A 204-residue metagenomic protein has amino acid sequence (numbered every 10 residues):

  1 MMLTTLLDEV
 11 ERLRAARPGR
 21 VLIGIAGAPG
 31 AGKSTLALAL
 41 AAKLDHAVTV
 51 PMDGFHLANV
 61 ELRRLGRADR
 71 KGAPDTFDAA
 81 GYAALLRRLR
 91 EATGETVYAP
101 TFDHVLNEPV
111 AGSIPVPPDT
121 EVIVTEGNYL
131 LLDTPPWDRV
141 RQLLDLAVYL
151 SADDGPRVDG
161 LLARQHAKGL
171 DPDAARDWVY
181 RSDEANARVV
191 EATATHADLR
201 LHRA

Functional and structural regions predicted by a protein language model:
M1-L22, A28: Extreme N-terminal, non-catalytic leader segments that precede Walker-type/kinase nucleotide-binding cores
A26-P29, E126: Residues at the beta-strand->loop junction immediately N-terminal to the Walker
K33: Conserved lysine of the Walker
L36: Hydrophobic positions on the alpha1 helix immediately C-terminal to the Walker A/P-loop
A42-V50: Post-Walker A helix-loop "phosphate-sensing" segment adjacent to the P-loop in P-loop NTPases
P51, A58-L106: Conserved nucleotide-sensing/catalytic segment adjacent to the nucleotide-binding pocket in NTP-handling enzymes
L106-R164: ATP-dependent NMP and nucleoside kinases share a basic, alpha-helical "lid"
A111-G112, P135-D138, H166-A204: Small-molecule kinase domains that catalyze NTP-dependent phosphoryl transfer to phosphate-bearing small molecules
